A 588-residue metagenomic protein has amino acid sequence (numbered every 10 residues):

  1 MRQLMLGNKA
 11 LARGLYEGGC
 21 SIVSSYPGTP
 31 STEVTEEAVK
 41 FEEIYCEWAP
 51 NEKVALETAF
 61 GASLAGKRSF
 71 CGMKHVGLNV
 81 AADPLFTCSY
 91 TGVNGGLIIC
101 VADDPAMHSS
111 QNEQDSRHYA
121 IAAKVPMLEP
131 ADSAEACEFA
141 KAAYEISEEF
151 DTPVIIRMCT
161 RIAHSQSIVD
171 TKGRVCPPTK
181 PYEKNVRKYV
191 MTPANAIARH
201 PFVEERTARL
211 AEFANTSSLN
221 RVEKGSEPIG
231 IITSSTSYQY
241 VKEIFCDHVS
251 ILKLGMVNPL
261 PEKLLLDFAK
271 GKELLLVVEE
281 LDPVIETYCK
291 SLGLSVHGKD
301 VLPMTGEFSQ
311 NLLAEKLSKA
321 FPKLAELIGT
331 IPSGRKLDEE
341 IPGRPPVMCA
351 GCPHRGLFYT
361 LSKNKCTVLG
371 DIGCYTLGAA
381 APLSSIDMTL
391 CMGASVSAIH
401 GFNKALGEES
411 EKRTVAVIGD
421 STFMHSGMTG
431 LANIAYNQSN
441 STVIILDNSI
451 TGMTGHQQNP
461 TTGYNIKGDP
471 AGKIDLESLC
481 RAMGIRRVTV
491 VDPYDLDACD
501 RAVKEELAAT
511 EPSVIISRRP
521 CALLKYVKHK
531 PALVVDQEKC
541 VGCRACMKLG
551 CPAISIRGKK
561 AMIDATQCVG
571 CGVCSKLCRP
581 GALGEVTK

Functional and structural regions predicted by a protein language model:
M1-N8, E17, P130-M348, P353-H354 (+6 more regions): Flexible, low-complexity linker and terminal segments
M1-S133, R161, K224-G225, H248 (+1 more regions): Thiamine diphosphate
V34-E37, F60, A81-L85, M107-Q114 (+16 more regions): Short acidic, glycine/serine/threonine-rich loops at helix termini
E37-E43, K242-I251, S478-G484: Short helix-loop-beta junction
E43-P50, T91-A102, Y182-R187, Y436-S449 (+1 more regions): A glycine-rich helix N-cap at a beta->alpha junction
D104-P153, C159, M191-A194, S410-K412 (+1 more regions): Conserved thiamine diphosphate
S109, A379-I516, Y526-V527: Thiamine diphosphate
